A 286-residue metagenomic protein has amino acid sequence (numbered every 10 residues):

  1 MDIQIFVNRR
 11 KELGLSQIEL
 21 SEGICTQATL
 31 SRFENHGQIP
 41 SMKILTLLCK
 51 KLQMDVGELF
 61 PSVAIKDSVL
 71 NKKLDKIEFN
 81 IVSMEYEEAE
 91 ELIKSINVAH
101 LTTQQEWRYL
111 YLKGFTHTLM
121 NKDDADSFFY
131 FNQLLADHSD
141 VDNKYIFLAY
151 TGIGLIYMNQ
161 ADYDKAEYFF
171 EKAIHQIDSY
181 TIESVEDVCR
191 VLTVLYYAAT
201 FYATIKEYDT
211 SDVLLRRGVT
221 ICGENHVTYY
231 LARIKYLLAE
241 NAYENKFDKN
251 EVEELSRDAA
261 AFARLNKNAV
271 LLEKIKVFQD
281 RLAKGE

Functional and structural regions predicted by a protein language model:
M1-E12: A short, Lys/Arg-rich alpha-helix, primarily the initiator
L13-R32: Short alpha-helical DNA-recognition segment
K43-E58: DNA major-groove recognition helix of helix-turn-helix/homeodomain DNA-binding modules
N71, D75, Q105-T116, Y145 (+7 more regions): "A position-specific structural signal for the A-helix of alpha-solenoid helical repeats
F79-N80, T116-T118, I156, F201 (+4 more regions): Residue-level signature for tetratricopeptide repeat
N80-K94, T118-Q133, Y163-Q176, E207-R216 (+1 more regions): Helix-turn-helix repeat elements of alpha-solenoid scaffolds
S83, M120-N121, I153, Q160 (+5 more regions): Structural motif corresponding to the intra-repeat A-B loop/turn of tetratricopeptide repeats
E90-V98, N132-S139, E171-I182, R216-V227 (+2 more regions): Amphipathic alpha-helical segments of tetratricopeptide repeats
